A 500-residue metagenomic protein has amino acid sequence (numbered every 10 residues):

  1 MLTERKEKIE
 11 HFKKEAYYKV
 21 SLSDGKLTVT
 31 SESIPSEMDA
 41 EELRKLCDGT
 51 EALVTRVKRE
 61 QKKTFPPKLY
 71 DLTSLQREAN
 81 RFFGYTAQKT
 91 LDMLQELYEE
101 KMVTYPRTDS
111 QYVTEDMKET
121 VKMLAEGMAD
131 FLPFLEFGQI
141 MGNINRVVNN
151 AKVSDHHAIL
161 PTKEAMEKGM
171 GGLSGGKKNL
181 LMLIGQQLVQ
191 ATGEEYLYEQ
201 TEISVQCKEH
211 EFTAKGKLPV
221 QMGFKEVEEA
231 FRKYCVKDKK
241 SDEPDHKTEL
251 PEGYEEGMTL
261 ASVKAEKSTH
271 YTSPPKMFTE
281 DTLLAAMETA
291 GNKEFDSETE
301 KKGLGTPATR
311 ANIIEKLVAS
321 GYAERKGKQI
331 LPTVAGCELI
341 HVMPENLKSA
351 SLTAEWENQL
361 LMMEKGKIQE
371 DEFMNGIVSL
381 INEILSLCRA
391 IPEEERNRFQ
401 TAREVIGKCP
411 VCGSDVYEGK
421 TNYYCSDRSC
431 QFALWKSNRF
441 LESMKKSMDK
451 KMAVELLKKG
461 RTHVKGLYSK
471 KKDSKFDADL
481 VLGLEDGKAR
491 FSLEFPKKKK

Functional and structural regions predicted by a protein language model:
M1-E96, E100-M102: Conserved phosphate-chemistry cores used by DNA topoisomerases
K8-H11, Y17, A87-Q88, D92 (+1 more regions): Basic, low-complexity terminal or inter-domain segments flanking catalytic cores
V103-D109: Short amphipathic alpha-helical interface patches used for protein-protein assembly/oligomerization
